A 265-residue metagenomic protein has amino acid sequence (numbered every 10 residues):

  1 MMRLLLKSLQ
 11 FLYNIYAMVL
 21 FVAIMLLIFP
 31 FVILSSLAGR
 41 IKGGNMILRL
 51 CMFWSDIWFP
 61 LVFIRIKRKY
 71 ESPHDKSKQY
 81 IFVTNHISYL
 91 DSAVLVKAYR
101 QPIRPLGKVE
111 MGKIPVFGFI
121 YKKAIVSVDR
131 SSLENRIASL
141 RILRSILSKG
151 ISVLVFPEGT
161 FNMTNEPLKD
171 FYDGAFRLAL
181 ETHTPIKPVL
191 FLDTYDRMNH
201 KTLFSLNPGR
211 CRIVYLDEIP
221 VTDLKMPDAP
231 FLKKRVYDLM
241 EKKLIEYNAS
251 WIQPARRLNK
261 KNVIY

Functional and structural regions predicted by a protein language model:
L4, S8, A138-Y265: Non-catalytic C-terminal accessory region of glycerolipid acyltransferases and related lyso-lipid remodeling enzymes
L4, S8-L37: A hydrophobic membrane-anchoring feature enriched in long, contiguous, low-charge segments that mark signal-anchor
L5-S8, L12, M46-C51, A229: Hydrophobic packing residues in well-ordered alpha-helices of helical domains and bundles
M25, V32-R49, F53, L61 (+1 more regions): Catalytic core of membrane glycerolipid acyltransferases/transacylases, capturing the structured, soluble-facing
D56-I66: Transmembrane alpha-helices and immediately adjacent membrane-cytoplasm interface residues in multi-pass integral
R68, F82, P105, I213-Y215: Generic preference for hydrophobic
Y70-D75: Glycine-rich helix-loop-beta junction characteristic of Rossmann-like nucleotide cofactor-binding loops
